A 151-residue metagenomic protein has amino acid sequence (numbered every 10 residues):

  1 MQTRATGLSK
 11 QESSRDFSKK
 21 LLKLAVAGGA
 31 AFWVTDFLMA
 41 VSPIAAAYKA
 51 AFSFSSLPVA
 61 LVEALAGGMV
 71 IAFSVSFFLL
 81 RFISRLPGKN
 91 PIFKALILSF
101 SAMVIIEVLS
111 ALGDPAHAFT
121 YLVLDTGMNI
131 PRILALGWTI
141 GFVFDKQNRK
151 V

Functional and structural regions predicted by a protein language model:
Q2-V151: Juxtamembrane/disordered regions of integral membrane proteins
